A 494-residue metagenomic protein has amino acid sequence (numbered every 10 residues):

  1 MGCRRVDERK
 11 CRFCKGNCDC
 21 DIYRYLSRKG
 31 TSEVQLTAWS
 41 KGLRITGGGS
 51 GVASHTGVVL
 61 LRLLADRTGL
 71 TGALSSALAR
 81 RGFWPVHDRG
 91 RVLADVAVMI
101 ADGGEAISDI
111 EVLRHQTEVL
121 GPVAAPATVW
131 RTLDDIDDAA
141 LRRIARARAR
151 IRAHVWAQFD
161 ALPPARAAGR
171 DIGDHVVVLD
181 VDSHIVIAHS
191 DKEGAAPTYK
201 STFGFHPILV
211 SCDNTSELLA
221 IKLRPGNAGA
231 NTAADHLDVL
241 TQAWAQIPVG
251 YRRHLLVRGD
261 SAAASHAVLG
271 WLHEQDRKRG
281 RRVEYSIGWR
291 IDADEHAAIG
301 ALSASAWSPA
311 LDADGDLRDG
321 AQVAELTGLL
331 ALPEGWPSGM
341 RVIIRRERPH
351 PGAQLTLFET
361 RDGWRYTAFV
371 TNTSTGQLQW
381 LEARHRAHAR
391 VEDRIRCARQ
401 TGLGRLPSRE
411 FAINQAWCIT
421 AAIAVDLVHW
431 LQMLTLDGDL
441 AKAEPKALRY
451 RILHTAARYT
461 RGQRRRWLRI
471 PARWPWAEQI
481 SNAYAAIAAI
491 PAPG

Functional and structural regions predicted by a protein language model:
G2-G229, A234-G250, Q432, T455-G494: Dynamic "connector" segments at or just before major functional cores
R4, G30-L43, R281-R399, A485-G494: An anionic, glycine-rich sequence signature occurring as long contiguous blocks
L64, I110, L378-L431: Short amphipathic alpha-helical "interface-anchor" segments enriched in bulky aromatics
S190, S265-W271, H296-G300: A short acidic (Asp/Glu
K200-F205, L209, Q275-D294: Acidic, His- and aromatic-enriched active-site or binding-groove loops in soluble protein domains that engage sugars
V257-H266, R290-A293: Acidic, metal-coordinating catalytic cores used for nucleic-acid/nucleotide bond scission and strand-transfer chemistry
R405-A477: Basic, amphipathic alpha-helical segments enriched in Lys/Arg and hydrophobic/aromatic residues
